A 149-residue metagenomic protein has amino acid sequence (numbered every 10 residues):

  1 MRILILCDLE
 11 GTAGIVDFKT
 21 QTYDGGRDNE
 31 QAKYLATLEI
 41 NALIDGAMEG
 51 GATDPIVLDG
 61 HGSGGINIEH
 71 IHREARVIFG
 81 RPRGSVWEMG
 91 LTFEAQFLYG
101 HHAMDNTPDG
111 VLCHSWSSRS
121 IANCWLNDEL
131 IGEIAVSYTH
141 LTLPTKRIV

Functional and structural regions predicted by a protein language model:
L4-Q21, A32: N-terminal glycine-rich anion-binding loops that anchor highly charged ligand groups
L6-C7, L58-D59, Q96-H101: Short beta-strand segments
Q21-A42: Short catalytic helix/loop segments, enriched in acidic residues and glycine and frequently bearing histidine
G62-R76: Glycine-rich loop at the start of a catalytic domain that most often binds anionic cofactors/ligands
A75-W87: A glycine-rich helix N-cap at a beta->alpha junction
R81-P82, S117-Y138: Active-site glycine-rich loop that binds ribose-phosphate moieties when present
T139-T145: Conserved small/polar residues in nucleotide/adenosyl-binding loops
